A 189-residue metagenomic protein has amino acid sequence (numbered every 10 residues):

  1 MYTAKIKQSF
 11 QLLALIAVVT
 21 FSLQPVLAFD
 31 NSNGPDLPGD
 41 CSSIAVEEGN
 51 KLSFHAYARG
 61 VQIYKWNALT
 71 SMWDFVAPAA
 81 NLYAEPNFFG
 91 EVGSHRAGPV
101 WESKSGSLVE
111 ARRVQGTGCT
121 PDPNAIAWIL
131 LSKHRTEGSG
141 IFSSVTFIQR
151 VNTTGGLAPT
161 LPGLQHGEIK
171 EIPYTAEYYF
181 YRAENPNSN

Functional and structural regions predicted by a protein language model:
Y2-L13: Bacterial N-terminal signal peptides that target proteins for export
A4-K5, F21-S22, S71: Short, flexible coil/linker elements and helix-boundary hinge sites characteristic of intrinsically disordered
L13-S22: Bacterial N-terminal signal peptides
L23-A28: Sec/Tat signal peptide C-region and signal peptidase I cleavage site
F29-I63, T70-N189: Primary mode marks residue(s) on the alpha4-beta5-alpha5 output face of response regulator receiver
